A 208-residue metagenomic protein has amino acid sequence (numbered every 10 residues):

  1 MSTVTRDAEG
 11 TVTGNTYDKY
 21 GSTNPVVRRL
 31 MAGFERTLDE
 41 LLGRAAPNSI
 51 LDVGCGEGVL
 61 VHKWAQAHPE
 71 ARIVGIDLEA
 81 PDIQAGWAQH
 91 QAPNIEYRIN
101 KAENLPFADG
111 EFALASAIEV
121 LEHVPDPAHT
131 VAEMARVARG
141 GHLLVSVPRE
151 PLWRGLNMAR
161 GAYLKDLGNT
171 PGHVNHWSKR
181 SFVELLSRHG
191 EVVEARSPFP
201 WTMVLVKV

Functional and structural regions predicted by a protein language model:
M1-A108, V131, G161, K165-L185 (+2 more regions): Conserved N-terminal segment of class I S-adenosyl-L-methionine
S116: A conserved beta-strand element that flanks and buttresses the S-adenosyl-L-methionine
V120: Hydrophobic adenine-recognition pocket in adenosine-nucleotide-binding enzymes
H123: Histidine-centered divalent metal-coordination motifs
D126-P127, L156: Conserved catalytic-core motifs of eukaryotic protein kinase domains, centered on the activation segment
A128-H142: A short glycine-rich, Lys/Arg-flanked "PGG" loop and its adjoining helix->strand segment in the class I
L144-D166: Conserved class I S-adenosyl-L-methionine
